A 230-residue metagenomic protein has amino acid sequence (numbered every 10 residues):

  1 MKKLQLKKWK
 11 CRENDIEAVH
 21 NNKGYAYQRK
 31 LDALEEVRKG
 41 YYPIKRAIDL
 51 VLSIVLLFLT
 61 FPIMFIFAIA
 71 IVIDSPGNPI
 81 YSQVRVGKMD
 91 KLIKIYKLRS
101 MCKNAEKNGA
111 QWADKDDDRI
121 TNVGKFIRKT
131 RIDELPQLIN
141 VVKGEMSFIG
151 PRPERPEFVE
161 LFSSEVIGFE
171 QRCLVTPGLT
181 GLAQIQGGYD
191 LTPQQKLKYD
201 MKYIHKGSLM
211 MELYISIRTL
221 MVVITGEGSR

Functional and structural regions predicted by a protein language model:
K2-I16, E35, K39, Q171-R230: C-terminal terminal-structure detector
K2-L31, I54, K91, I95: Membrane-anchoring alpha-helices and their flanking helix-loop junctions
E17, N21-G24, Y81-R119, L179-K198: Short, glycine-rich, amphipathic interfacial segments at transmembrane boundaries or analogous
Q28-P43, K115-R119, E134, E154: Juxtamembrane loop-helix boundary motifs flanking transmembrane segments in multi-pass membrane proteins
D32-N104, N140, L209, Y214-R230: A hydrophobic, helix-centered structural microdomain
F58-F61, T130-D133, I149, G188 (+1 more regions): Residue-level signal for short amphipathic helical patches enriched in basic/charged and nearby hydrophobic residues
D114-T176, S216-V223: A short, structured surface patch at a secondary-structure boundary
